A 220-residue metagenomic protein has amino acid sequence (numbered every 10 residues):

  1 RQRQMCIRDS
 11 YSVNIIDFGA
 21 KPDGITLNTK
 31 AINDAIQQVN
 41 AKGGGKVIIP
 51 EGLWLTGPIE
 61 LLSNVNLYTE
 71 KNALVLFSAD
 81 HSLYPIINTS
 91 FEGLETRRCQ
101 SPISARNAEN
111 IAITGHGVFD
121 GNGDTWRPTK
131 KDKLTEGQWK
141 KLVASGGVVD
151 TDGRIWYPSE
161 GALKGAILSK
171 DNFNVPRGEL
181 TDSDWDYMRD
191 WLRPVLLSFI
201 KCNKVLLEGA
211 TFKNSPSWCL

Functional and structural regions predicted by a protein language model:
Q2-I7: Short, small-residue-biased leader/transition segments that mark boundaries at the very start of proteins
I15-I48: Acidic Gly/Asp/Thr-rich repetitive segments characteristic of extracellular carbohydrate-active and adhesion proteins
K42-S90, T96-C99, S104, V118-F119 (+1 more regions): N-terminal extracellular ligand-recognition/capping segment immediately after the signal peptide
L67-E70, I111-G115, V205-E208: All-beta strand scaffolds that present successive hydrophobic residues in beta-strands
F77-C99, G115-H116, D120-P194: Acidic/polar low-complexity surface segments
